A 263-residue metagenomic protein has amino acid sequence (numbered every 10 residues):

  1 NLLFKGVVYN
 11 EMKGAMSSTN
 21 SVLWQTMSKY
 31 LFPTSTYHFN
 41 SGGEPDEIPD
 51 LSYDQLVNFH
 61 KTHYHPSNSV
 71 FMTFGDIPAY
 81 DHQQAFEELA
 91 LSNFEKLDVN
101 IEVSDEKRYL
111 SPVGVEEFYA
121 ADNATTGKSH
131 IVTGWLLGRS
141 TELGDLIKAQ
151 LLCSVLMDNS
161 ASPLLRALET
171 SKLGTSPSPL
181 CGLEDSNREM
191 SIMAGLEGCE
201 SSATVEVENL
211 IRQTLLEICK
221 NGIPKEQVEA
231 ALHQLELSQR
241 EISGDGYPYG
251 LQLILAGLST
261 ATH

Functional and structural regions predicted by a protein language model:
N1-P112, A121-K148, S154-H263: Charge-rich, well-structured scaffold segments of protease-associated domains
E116-F118: Aromatic/basic-lined ligand-recognition segments that form π-stacking hydrophobic pockets flanked by Lys/Arg to engage
